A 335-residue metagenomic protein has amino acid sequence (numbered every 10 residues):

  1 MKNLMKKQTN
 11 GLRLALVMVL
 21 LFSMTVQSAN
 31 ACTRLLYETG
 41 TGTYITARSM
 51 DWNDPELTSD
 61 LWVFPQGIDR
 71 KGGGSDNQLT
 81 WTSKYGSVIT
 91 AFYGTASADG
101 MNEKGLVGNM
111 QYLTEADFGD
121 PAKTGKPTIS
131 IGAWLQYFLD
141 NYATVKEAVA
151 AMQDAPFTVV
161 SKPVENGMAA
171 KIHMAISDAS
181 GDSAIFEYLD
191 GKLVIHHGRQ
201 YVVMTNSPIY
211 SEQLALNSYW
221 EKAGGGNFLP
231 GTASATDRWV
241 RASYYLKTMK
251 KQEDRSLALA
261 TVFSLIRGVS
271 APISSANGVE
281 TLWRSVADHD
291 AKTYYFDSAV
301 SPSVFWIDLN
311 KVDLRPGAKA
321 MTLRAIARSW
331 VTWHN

Functional and structural regions predicted by a protein language model:
K2-L16: Bacterial N-terminal signal peptides that target proteins for export
A15-T25: Bacterial N-terminal signal peptides
N30-L36, G40-I45, R70, V160-V164 (+3 more regions): C-terminus-biased signal that marks the final domain/tail of proteins
A31-K126, V159, T322, T332-N335: A contiguous strand-loop segment
T46, G108-M110, I195, Y294-D297: Short hydrophobic/aromatic-rich beta-strand segments that constitute the beta-sheet cores of beta-sandwich/beta-barrel
W52-D54, T114-A116, G191-L193, V300-V304: Short, surface-exposed beta-strand-loop junctions and turns on beta-sheet-rich folds
K104-G132, M152-P208: Acidic/His-rich structured neighborhood in mature extracellular/periplasmic domains
G125-S161, R255-I266: Proteins synthesized as precursors that undergo proteolytic processing into mature forms
